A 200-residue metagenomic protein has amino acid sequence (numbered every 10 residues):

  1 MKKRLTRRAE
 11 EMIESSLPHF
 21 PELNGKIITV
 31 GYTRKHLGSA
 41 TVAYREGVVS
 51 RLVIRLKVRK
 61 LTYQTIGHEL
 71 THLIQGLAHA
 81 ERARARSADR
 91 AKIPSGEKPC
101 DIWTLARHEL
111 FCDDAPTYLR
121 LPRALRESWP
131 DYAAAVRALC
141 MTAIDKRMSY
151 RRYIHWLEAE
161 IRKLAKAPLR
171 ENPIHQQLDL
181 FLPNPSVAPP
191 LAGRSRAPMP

Functional and structural regions predicted by a protein language model:
R4-N24: Zn2+-dependent metallopeptidase catalytic core
L5, A9, Y63, G67 (+1 more regions): Hydrophobic (often cysteine-bearing) scaffold residues that line and stabilize catalytic clefts of nucleotide/cofactor
P18-H19, N24-R51, K60: Catalytic zinc-binding patch centered on the HExxH motif and its immediate surroundings that defines zinc-dependent
G38-S39, R90-P94, Q177, F181-P183: Anionic, Ser/Thr-rich low-complexity intrinsically disordered regions
S50-I66, R90-K92: Short pre-active-site segment immediately N-terminal to the catalytic Zn-binding motif
Q64, G76-L110: Post-HEXXH active-site segment of zinc metalloproteases
G67-Q75: Short active-site segment of divalent metal-dependent hydrolases/proteases that encodes the spacing between
L110-P200: Long, well-structured alpha-helical subdomains associated with metal-dependent extracellular/ecto-lumenal hydrolases
